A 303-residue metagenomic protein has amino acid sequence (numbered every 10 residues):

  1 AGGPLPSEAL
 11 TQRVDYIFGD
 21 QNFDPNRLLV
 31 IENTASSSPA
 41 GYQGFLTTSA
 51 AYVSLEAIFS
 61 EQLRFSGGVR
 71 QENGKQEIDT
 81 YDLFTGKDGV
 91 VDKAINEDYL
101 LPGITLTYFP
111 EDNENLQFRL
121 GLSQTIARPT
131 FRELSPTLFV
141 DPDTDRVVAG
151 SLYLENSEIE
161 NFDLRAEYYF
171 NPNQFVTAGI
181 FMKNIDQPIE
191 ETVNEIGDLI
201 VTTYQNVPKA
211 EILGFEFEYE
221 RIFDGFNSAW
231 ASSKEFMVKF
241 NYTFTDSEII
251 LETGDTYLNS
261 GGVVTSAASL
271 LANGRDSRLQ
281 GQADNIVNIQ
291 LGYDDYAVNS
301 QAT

Functional and structural regions predicted by a protein language model:
A1-N113: Signature of Gram-negative outer-membrane beta-barrel scaffolds
E32-P39, L83-V90, D143-G150, G197-Y204 (+2 more regions): Extracytoplasmic loops and strand-loop junctions of Gram-negative outer membrane beta-barrel proteins
S36, Y52, S66-V69, T80-L83 (+5 more regions): Composition- and surface-driven signal marking solvent-exposed, interaction-prone regions in large proteins
Y42-T47, I95, I126-I185, E195-F226 (+1 more regions): Outer-membrane beta-barrel signature, preferentially recognizing the C-terminal barrel domain of Gram-negative
A51-F59, L63-Q71, P102-P110, L116-Q124 (+6 more regions): Membrane-embedded beta-strands that build the outer-membrane beta-barrel scaffold
E61, I180-I185, V201-T303: Gram-negative outer-membrane beta-barrel transporters
R64-G67, Q76-I78, T130-F131, V176 (+3 more regions): Extended hydrophobic-aromatic, low-complexity segments
E77-F84, F131-T137, T144-D145, P188-E195 (+2 more regions): Outer-membrane beta-barrel translocator domains and adjoining extracellular loop/strand segments of Gram-negative
